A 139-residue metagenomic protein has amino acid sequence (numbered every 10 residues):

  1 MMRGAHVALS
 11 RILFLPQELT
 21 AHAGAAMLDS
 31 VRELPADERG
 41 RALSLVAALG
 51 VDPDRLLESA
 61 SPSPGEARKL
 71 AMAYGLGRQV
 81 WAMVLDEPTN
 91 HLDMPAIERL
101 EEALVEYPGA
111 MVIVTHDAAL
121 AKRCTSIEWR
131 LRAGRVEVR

Functional and structural regions predicted by a protein language model:
M1-R139: ABC ATP-binding cassette signature C-motif
